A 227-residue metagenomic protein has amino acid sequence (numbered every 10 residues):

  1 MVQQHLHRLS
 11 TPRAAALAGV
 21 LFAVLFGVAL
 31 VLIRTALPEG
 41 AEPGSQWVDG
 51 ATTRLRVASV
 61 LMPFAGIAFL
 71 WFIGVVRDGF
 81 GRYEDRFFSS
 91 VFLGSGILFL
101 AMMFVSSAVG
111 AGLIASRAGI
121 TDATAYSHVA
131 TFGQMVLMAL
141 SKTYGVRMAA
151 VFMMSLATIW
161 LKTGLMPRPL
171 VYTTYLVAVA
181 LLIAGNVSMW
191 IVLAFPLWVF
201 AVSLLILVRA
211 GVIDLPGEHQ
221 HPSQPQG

Functional and structural regions predicted by a protein language model:
M1-G227: Hydrophobic, aromatic-enriched alpha-helical segments typical of multi-pass transmembrane helices
